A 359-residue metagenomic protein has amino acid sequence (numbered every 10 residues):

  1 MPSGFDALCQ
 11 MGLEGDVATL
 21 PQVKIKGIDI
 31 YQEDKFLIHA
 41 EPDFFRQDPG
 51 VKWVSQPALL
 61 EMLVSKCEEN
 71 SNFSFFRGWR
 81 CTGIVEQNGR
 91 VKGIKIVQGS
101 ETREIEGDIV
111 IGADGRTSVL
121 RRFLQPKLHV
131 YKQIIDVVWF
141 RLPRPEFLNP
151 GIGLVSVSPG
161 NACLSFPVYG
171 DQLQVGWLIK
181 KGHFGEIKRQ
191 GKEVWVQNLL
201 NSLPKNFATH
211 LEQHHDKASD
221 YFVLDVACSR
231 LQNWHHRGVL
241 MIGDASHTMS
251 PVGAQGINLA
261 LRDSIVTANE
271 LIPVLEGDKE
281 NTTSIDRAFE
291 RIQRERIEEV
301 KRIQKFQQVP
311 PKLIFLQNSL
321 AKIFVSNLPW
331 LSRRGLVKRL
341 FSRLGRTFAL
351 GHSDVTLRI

Functional and structural regions predicted by a protein language model:
D6-F123, Y131-W139, K192, I359: Conserved N-terminal helical subregion
D43-F45, I179-K181, A245-S246, Q307: Short, histidine-centered active-site or binding-site loop motifs used for metal coordination, general acid-base
W79-G83, G89-F222, V226, R230: Conserved FAD-binding catalytic core of PHBH/FMO-like flavoproteins
T209, N269-I359: C-terminal helical "tail/cap" subdomain of flavin- and related membrane-associated enzymes
D220-V309: Conserved mid-domain beta->alpha element of the FAD-binding
